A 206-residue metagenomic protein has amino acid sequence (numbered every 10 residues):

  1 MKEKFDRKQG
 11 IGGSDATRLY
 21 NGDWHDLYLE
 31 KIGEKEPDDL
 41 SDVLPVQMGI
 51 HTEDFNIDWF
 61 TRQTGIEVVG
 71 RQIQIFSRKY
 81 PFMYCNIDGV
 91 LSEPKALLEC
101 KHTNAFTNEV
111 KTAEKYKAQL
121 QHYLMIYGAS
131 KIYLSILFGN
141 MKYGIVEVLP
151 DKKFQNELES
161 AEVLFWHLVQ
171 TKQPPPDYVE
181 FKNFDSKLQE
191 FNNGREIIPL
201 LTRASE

Functional and structural regions predicted by a protein language model:
M1-F55, Q63: Charged, glycine-rich intrinsically disordered N-terminal tails and low-complexity linkers that flank
G12, D151, K172, L200-R203: Helix N-terminus capping/helix-initiation residues
T17, N21, Q155-L158, D177: Intrinsic-disorder-associated interaction segments
V43, Y178-F181, R195-I198: Serine-centered coil/turn micro-motif
V46, R62-Q170: Nucleic-acid nuclease catalytic cores
H167-L188, N192: Charged, amphipathic alpha-helical linkers/stalks
P174-P175, F191-E206: Contiguous, amphipathic alpha-helical segments that mediate oligomerization or scaffolding in large protein assemblies
